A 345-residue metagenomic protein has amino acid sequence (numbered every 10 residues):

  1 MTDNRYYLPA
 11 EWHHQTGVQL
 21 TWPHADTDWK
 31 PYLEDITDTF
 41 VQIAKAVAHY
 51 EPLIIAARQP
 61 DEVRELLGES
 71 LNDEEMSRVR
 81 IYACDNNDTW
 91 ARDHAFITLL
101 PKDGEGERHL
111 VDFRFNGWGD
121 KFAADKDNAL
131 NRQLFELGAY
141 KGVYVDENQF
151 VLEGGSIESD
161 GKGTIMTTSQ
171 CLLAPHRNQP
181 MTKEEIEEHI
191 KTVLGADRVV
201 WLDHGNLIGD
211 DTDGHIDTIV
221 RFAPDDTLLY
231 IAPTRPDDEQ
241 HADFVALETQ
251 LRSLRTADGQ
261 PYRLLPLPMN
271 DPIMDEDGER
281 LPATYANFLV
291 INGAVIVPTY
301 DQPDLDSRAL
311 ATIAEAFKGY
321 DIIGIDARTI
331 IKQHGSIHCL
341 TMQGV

Functional and structural regions predicted by a protein language model:
M1-V345: The feature marks the mature, well-folded catalytic cores of soluble enzymes
